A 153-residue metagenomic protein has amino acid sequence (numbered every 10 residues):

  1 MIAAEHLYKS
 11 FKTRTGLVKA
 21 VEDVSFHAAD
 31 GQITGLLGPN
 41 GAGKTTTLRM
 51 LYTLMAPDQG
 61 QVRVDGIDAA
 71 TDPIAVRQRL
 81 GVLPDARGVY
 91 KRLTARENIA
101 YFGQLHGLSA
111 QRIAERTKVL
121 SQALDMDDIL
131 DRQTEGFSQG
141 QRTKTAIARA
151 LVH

Functional and structural regions predicted by a protein language model:
M1-A4, S10-D23, D30, P73: A short, flexible loop at the N-terminus of ABC-type nucleotide-binding domains that lies
P39-G43: Walker A (P-loop) phosphate-binding loop of ABC-type ATPase nucleotide-binding domains
Y52: Helix-to-loop junction immediately C-terminal to a conserved catalytic motif
G60-T71, A75-V76: Conserved ABC transporter NBD signature motif
A100, Q104, Q111-I129: Conserved ABC ATPase "signature" region
I147: Hydrophobic anchor residue at the start of the ABC signature
